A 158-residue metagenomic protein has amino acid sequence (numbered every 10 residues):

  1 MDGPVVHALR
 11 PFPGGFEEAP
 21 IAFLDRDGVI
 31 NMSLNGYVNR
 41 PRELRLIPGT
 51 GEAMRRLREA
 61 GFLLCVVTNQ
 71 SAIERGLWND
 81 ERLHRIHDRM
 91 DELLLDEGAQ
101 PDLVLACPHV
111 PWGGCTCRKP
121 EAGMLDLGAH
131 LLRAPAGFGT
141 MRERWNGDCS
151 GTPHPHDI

Functional and structural regions predicted by a protein language model:
M1-R26: Non-catalytic pre-domain segments flanking phosphatase-related domains
I21-F23, C65, T140: Hydrophobic "anchor" residues on beta-strands that sit immediately upstream of conserved functional sites
N35-E52: Basic, amphipathic juxtamembrane/active-site segments that coordinate anionic phosphate or diphosphate groups
T50, M54-H87, A99-G113, G147-D148: Substrate-recognition element of Asp-dependent hydrolases with the DxDx(T/V) motif
R55-E59, L95, P153-H156: Anion (oxyanion) recognition and catalysis
R75-E92, T116-H130: Short, electropositive alpha-helical surface patch
T116-I158: Conserved Lys-Pro-Asp/Glu-containing loop-to-beta segment of HAD-superfamily phosphomonoesterases, centered on
